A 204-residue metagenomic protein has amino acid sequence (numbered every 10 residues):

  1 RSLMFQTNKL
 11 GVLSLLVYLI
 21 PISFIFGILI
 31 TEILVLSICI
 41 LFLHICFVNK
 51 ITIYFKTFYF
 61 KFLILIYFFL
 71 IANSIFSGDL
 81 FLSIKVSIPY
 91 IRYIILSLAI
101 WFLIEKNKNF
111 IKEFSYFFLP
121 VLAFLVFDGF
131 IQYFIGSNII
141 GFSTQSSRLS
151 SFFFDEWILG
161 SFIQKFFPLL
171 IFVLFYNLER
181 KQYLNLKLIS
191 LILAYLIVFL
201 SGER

Functional and structural regions predicted by a protein language model:
R1-K85, F102-K112, Y116-L119, V173-L188: Transmembrane signal-anchor hairpin modules in multi-pass inner-membrane enzymes, especially those that act on
L3, I94, K108, S115 (+2 more regions): Small/flexible residues
I20, I71, K112-T144, F154-R204: Alpha-helical transmembrane segments of multi-pass inner-membrane proteins
T31-F42, K85-L98, Q132, I158-L174 (+1 more regions): Hydrophobic core segments of transmembrane alpha-helices in multi-pass, intramembrane catalytic enzymes
I66-Y67, Y93-S97, P120-V126: Small-residue-rich segments of transmembrane alpha-helices in multi-pass membrane proteins, especially helix faces
L82-P89, Q145-S150: Non-cytosolic membrane-interface motifs at loop->transmembrane helix junctions
Y90, I94-S97, L103-K106, F117 (+1 more regions): Mid-sequence acidic-hydrophobic segments that form the walls of catalytic/ligand-binding cavities or oligomerization
A99, R148, A194-Y195: Short, hydrophobic/aromatic alpha-helical segments in well-folded domains
